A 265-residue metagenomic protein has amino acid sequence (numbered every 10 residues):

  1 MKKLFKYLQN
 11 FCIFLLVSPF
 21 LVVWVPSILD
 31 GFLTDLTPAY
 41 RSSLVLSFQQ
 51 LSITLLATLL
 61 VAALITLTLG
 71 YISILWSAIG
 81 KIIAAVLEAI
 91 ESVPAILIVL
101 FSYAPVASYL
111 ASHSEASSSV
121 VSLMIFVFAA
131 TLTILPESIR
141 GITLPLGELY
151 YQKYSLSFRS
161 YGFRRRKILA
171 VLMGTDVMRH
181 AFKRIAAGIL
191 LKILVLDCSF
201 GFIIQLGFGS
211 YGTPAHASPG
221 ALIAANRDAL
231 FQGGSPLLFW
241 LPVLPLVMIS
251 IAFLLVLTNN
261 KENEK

Functional and structural regions predicted by a protein language model:
K3-I28, S77, L110-S119, L230-K265: C-terminal transmembrane helix and the adjacent membrane-cytosol boundary/short C-terminal tail of inner/organellar
Y7-F14, S42-T54, A107-G141, L237-V243: Loop-to-helix entry region at the N-terminal start of transmembrane alpha-helices in multi-pass membrane transporters
Q9-I13, V45-T58, L87-A95, G147-E148 (+2 more regions): Alpha-helical transmembrane segments of multi-pass membrane proteins
Y40-I72: Transmembrane alpha-helix signature in integral membrane proteins
T66, G70, I74, Y103-A107 (+3 more regions): Juxtamembrane/transmembrane-helix interface segments of polytopic membrane transporters
I72-E88: Short loop segments and helix-boundary regions at transmembrane helix junctions of multi-pass inner-membrane proteins
S117-A170, R184, G188-I189, I193: Membrane-cytosol interface at the C-terminal ends of specific transmembrane alpha-helices in multi-pass membrane
I193-S235: Glycine-rich helix-loop "coupling/hinge" segments at transmembrane-helix boundaries in multipass transporters
